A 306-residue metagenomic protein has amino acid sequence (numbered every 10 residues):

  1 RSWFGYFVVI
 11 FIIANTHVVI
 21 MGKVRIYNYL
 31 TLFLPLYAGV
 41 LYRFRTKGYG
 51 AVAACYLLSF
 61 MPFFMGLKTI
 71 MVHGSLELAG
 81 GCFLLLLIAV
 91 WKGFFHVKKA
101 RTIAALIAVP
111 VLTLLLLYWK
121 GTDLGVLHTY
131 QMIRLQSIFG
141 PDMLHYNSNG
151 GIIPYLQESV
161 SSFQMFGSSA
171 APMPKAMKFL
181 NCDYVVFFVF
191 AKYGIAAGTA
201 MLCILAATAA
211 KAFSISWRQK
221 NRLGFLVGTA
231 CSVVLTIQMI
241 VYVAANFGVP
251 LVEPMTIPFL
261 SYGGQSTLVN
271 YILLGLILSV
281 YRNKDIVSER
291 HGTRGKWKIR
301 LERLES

Functional and structural regions predicted by a protein language model:
R1, Y37-K47, L85-V97, W119 (+2 more regions): Structural signal for the C-terminal ends of transmembrane alpha-helices and the immediately following loop
R1-F7, G48-C55, R222-C231: Membrane-interfacial loop-to-transmembrane alpha-helix junctions, especially the N-terminal start
F7-Y49, F64-A79, M143-N147, T256-S261: Membrane-interface segments at transmembrane-helix junctions in multi-pass inner-membrane proteins
Y37-Y42, M61-L67, L85-K92, P172-A197 (+1 more regions): Interfacial segments of multi-pass membrane proteins
L41, Y49-D123: Hydrophobic alpha-helical segments of polytopic membrane proteins
Y49-L58, V241-S306: A juxtamembrane structural motif centered on a specific transmembrane helix
F95-T199, L223: Hydrophobic, glycine- and aromatic-enriched re-entrant/interface helices and adjoining loop segments
I215-P254, L260: Loop-to-helix entry and N-terminal half of a specific, functionally important transmembrane alpha helix in multi-pass
